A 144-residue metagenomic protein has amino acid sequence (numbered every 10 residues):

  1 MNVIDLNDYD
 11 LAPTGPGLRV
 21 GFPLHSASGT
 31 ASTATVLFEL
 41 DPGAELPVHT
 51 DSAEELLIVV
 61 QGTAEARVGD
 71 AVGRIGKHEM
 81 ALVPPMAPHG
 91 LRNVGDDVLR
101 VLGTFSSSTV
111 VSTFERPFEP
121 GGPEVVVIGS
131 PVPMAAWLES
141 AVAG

Functional and structural regions predicted by a protein language model:
M1-S32, S112-G144: A short, N-terminal "cap"/entry segment at the start of jelly-roll beta-barrel domains of the cupin/DSBH fold
R19-G21, V36-D51: Conserved short histidine dyad/triad with adjacent acidic residue
L37, L82-V83, D97-T113: A short hydrophobic beta-strand segment most commonly corresponding to one strand of the jelly-roll/cupin
P42, S52-A53, A71, A87-P88 (+1 more regions): A generic "binding-loop/recognition-motif" signal
L46-V48, A66-R67, V83, H89-G95 (+1 more regions): Short beta-strand His + acidic residue motifs that chelate non-heme Fe in jelly-roll/DSBH and cupin folds
E54-A64: Glycine- and acidic-residue-biased ligand/ion/polar-headgroup-sensing regions
D70-M86: Short acidic-glycine-tyrosine-enriched beta hairpin
